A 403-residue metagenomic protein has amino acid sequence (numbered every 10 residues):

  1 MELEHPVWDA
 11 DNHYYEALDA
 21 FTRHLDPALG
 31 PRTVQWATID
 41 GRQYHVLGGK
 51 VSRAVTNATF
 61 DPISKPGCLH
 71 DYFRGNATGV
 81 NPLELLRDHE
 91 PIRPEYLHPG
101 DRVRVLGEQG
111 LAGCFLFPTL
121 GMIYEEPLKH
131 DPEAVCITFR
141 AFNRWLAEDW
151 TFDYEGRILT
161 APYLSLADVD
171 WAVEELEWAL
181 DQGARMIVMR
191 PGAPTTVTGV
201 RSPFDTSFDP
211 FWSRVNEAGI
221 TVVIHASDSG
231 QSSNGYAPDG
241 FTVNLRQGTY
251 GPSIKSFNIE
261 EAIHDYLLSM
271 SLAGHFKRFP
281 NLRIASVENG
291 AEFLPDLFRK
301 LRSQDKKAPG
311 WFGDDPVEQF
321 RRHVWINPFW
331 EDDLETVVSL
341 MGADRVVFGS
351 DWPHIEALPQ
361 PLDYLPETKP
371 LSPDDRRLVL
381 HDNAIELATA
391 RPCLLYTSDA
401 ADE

Functional and structural regions predicted by a protein language model:
M1-N57: Replace "His-x-His-based motif
D11, L106, A179, V215 (+3 more regions): Conserved, mostly hydrophobic/aromatic
Y15-L18, R23, C114-L116, M122-L128 (+6 more regions): Short catalytic/ligand-binding loop motif for oxyanion handling, primarily in non-cytosolic enzymes, centered on
A17, F21, H98-Q109, T138 (+9 more regions): Alpha-helical packing segments of well-folded alpha/beta enzyme cores
T33-E174, E331-V346: Metal-cofactor-binding active-site regions of metalloenzymes
I137, W150-T151, G156-L159, L164 (+3 more regions): Catalytic pocket-lining loop regions of alpha/beta-barrel enzymes, especially the amidohydrolase/enolase/GH5 lineages
P280, D344-R391, L395: His/Asp/Glu-enriched, well-ordered alpha-helical/loop segment that forms or immediately abuts the divalent-metal
Y396-D402: Conserved small/polar residues in nucleotide/adenosyl-binding loops
